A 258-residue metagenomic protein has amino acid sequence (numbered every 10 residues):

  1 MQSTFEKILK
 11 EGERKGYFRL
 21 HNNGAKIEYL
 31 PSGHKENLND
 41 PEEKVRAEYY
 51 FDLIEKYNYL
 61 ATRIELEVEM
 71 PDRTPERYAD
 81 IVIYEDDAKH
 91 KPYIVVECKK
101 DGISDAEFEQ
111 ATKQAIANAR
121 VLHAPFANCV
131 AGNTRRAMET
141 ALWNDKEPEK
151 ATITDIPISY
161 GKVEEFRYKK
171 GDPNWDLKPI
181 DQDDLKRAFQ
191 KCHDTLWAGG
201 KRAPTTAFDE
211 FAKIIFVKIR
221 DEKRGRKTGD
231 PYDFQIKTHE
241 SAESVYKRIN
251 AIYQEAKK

Functional and structural regions predicted by a protein language model:
M1-K258: Non-catalytic, mostly N-terminal accessory regions of nucleic-acid modification and defense proteins
